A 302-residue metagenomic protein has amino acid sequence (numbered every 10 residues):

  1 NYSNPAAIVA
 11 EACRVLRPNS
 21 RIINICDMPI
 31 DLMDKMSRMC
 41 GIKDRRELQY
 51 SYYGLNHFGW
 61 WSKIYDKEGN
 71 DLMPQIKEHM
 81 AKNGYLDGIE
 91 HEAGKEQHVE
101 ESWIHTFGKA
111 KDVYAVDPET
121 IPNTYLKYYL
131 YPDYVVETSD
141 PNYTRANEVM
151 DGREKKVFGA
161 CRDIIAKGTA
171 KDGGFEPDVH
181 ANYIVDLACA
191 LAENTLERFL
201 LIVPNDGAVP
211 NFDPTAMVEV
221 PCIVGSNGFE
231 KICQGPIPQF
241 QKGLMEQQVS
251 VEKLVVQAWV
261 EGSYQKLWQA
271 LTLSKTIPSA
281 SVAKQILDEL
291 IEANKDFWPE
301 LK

Functional and structural regions predicted by a protein language model:
N1-R17: Rossmann-fold NAD(P)-binding glycine/threonine-rich loop
Y2-A7, C26, I30, A181 (+1 more regions): Conserved structured core elements
A6-A10, L32, G207-P210: Flexible loop/turn segments at secondary-structure boundaries
C13-I22, D44: Inter-helical turn/loop segments and adjacent helix faces that build the functional surface of alpha-helical bundle
R14, D34-R38: Class I S-adenosyl-L-methionine
P18-D34: Acidic, His- and aromatic-enriched active-site or binding-groove loops in soluble protein domains that engage sugars
S37-K302: Long, compositionally biased stretches enriched for glycine and/or charged residues
